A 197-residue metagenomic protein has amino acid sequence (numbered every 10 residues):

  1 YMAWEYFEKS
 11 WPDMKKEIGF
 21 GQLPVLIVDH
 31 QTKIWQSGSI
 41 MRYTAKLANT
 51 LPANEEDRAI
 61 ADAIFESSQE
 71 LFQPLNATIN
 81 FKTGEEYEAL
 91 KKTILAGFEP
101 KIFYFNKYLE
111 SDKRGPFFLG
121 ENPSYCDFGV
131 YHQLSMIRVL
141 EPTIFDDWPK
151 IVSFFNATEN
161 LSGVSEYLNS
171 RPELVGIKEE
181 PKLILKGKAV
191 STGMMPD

Functional and structural regions predicted by a protein language model:
Y1-I102, I184-L185, T192-D197: GST-like domain detector, emphasizing the conserved glutathione-binding G-site in the N-terminal thioredoxin-like
P12-K15, Q36, E86-E88, E110 (+4 more regions): Poly-acidic low-complexity segments
K15-E17, S111, Y125, E159 (+2 more regions): Compositionally biased, low-complexity repeat tracts
I18, V25-V28, V130, V139 (+4 more regions): Extended aliphatic helical segments
T44, E56-Y167: GST-like fold's C-terminal all-alpha helical module
S165-D197: C-terminal helix/juxtamembrane-tail motif
